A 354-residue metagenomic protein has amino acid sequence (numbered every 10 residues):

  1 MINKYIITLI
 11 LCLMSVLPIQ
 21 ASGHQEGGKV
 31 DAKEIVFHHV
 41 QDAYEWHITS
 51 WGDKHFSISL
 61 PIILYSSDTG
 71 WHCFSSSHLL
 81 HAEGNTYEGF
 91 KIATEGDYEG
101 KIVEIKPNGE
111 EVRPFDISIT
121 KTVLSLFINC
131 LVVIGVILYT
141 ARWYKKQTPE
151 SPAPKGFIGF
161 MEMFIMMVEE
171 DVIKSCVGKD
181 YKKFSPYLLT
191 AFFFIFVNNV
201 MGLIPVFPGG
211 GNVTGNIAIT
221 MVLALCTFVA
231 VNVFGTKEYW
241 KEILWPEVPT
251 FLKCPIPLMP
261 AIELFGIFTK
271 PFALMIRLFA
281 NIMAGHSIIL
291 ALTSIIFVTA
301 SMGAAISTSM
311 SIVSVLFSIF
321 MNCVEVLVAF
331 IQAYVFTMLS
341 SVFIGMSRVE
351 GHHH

Functional and structural regions predicted by a protein language model:
I2-Y5, L17-K155: Perimembrane topogenic segments of multi-pass inner/organellar membrane proteins
T8-V16: Bacterial N-terminal signal peptides
V112-F115, M166-Y181: Cytosolic juxtamembrane amphipathic/interface segments immediately preceding and feeding into a transmembrane helix
S118, T122-V123, K182-Y187, G215-I217: Alpha-helical transmembrane segments and their helix-start/interface "positive-inside/aromatic belt" motifs in integral
S125-N129, V213-A224: Selective recognition of hydrophobic, aromatic-rich stretches within alpha-helical transmembrane segments of polytopic
G135-I173, G235-E242, H352: Juxtamembrane interface elements at the cytosolic ends of transmembrane helices in multi-pass membrane proteins
K174, G178-P208, N212: Loop-centered beta-sheet repeat module
L189-F193, V197-I204, A218-V222, C226-M338 (+1 more regions): Hydrophobic alpha-helical transmembrane segments and adjacent short intramembrane/lumenal linkers of inner/organellar
